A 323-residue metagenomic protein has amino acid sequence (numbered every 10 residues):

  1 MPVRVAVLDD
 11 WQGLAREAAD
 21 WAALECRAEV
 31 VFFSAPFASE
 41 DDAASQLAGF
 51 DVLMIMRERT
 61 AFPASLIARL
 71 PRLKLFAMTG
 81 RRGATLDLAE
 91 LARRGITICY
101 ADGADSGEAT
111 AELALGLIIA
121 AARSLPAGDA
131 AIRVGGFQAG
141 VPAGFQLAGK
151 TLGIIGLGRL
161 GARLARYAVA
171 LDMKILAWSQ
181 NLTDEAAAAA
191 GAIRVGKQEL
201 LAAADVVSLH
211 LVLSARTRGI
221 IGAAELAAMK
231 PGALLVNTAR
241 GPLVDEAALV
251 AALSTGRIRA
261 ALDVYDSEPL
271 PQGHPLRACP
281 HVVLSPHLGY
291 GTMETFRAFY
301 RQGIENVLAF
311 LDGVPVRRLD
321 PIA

Functional and structural regions predicted by a protein language model:
M1-V52, M56-R57, D172, A323: N-terminal glycine-/charge-rich "phosphate-binding" loop or analogous flexible N-terminal tail
P2, L73, A148-T151, A223 (+1 more regions): Phosphate-coordination loops involved in phosphoryl transfer and adenosine-cofactor binding
S45-A48, A61-L66, Q180-P275: Rossmann-like adenosine-cofactor binding region
G49-A130, V141-G144, A148: Phosphate/diphosphate ligand-binding glycine-rich loop within oxidoreductases
M56-R57, G80, L209-L211, T238-A239 (+1 more regions): Glycine-rich, N-terminal phosphate-binding loop of Rossmann-like dinucleotide-binding domains
C99, G232-A323: Rossmann-like dinucleotide-binding domain for NAD(H)/NADP(H)
D105, G128-R163, D172, A192: Glycine-rich NAD(P)-binding loop of Rossmann-like domains
A111-A130, V169-M173, Q302-V314: Oxidoreductase and adenylate-handling cofactor-binding alpha/beta cores
